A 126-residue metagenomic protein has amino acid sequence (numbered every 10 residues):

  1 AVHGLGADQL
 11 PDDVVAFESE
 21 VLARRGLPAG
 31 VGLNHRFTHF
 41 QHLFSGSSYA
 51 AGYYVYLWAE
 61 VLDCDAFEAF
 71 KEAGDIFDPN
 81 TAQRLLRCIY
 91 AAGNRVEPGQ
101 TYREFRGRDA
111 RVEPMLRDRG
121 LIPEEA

Functional and structural regions predicted by a protein language model:
A1-A126: C-terminal, non-catalytic "cap/extension" segments appended to globular domains
